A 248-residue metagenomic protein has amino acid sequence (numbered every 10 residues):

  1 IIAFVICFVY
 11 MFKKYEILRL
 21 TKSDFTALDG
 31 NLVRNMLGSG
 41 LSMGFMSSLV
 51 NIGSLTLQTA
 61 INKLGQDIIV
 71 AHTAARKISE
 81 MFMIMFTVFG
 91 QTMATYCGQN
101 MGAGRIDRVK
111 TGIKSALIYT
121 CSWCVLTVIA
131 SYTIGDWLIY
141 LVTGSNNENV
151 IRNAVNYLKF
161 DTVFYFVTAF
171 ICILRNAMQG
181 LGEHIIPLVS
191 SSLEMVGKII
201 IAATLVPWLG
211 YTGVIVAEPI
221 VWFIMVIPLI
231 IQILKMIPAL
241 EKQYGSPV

Functional and structural regions predicted by a protein language model:
I1-L41, C97-F164, L205-V248: Short alpha-helical transmembrane segments in multi-pass integral membrane proteins
A3-Y10, F25-T56, I61, M81 (+6 more regions): Hydrophobic faces of transmembrane alpha-helices in multi-pass small-molecule transporters and flippases across diverse
C7, G53, L57, M93 (+6 more regions): Hydrophobic/aromatic residues in alpha-helical transmembrane segments
L32, G44, T56-L57, I68 (+5 more regions): Hydrophobic alpha-helical segments typical of transmembrane helices and their membrane-interface/capping positions
S48-K77, M81, Q99-N100, W137-N147 (+1 more regions): Helix-terminus/linker motif at the lipid-water interface of multi-pass membrane proteins
A71-G135, T168-S190: Small-residue-rich hydrophobic transmembrane alpha-helices
K77-I78, S192-I201: Small-residue-enriched core segments of transmembrane alpha-helices in multipass membrane transport and channel
